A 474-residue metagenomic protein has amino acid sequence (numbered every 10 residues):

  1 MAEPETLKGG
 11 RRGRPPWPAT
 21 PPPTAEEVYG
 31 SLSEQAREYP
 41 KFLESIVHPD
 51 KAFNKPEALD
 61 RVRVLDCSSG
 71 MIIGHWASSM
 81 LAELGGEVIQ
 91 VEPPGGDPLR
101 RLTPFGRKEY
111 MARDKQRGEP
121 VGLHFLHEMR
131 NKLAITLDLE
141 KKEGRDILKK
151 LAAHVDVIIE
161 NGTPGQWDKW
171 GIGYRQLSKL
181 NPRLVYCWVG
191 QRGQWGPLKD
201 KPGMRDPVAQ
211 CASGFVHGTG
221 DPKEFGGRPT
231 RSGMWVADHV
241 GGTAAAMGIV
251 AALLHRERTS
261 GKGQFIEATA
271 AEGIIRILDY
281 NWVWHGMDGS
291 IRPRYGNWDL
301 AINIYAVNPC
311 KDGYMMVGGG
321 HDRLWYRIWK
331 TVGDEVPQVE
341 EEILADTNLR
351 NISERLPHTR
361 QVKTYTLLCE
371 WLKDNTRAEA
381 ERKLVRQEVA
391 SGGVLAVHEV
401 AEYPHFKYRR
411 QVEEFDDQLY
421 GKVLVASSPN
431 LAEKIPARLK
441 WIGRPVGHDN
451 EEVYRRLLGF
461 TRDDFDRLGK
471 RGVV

Functional and structural regions predicted by a protein language model:
E3-T259, A378, P445, E451-V474: N-terminal helix-loop segment corresponding to the beta1-alpha1 unit of nucleotide/adenylate-binding folds
L65, K262-A271, E342-A345, F465-G469: Beta-strand segments within the central parallel beta-sheet cores of soluble alpha/beta enzyme folds
G95, Q191-G193, A270-I275, D312 (+2 more regions): Glycine-rich beta-alpha junction loops
D221-K223, G242-Q264, R276, Y280-M287 (+1 more regions): Oxidoreductase and adenylate-handling cofactor-binding alpha/beta cores
G227-A237, P309-G313, I435-R438: Flexible glycine/proline-enriched surface loops and loop-helix/loop-strand junctions
D288-Y305: Active-site Gly/Thr loop motif
I304-Q387, S391: Aromatic-enriched alpha-helical interface/lid elements that frame and gate functional surfaces
R386-K440: A glycine-rich dinucleotide-binding beta-alpha-beta segment and adjacent secondary-structure elements that constitute
